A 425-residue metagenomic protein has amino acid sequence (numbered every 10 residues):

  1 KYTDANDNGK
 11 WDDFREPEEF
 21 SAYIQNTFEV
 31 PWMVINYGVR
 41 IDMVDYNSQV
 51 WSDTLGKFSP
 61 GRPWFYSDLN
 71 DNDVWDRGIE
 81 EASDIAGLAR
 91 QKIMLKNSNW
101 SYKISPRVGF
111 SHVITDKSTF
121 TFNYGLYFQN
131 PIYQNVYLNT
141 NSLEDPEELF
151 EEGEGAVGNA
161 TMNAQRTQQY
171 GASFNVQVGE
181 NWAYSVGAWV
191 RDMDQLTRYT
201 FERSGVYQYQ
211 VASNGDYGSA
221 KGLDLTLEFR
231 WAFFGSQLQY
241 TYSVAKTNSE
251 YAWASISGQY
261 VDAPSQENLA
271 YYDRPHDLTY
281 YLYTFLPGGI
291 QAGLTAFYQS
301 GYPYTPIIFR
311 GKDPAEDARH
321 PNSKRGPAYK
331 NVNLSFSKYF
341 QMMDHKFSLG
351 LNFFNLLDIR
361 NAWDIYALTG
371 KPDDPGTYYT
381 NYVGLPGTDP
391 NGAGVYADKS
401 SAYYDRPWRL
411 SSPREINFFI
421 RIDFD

Functional and structural regions predicted by a protein language model:
K1-T115, P131: Signature of Gram-negative outer-membrane beta-barrel scaffolds
E16-F20, W100-I104, R166-Y170, S219-K221 (+4 more regions): Residues that define the transmembrane beta-barrel architecture of outer-membrane proteins
N26-V30, I41, Y102, F110-V113 (+9 more regions): Residue-level signature of outer-membrane beta-barrel architecture
V30-M33, V113-K117, T167, G179 (+11 more regions): Outer-membrane beta-barrel channels and translocator barrels
I35-V39, F120-F122, Y184-V186, S236-L238 (+5 more regions): Transmembrane beta-strands of outer-membrane beta-barrel proteins
V44, N181-P306, R421: Gram-negative outer-membrane beta-barrel transporters
V113, T119-T121, G125, P131 (+5 more regions): Membrane-embedded beta-barrel scaffold of Gram-negative outer-membrane proteins
G289-D313, Y329, K338-D425: C-terminal beta-signal and adjacent terminal beta-strands/loops of Gram-negative outer-membrane beta-barrel proteins
